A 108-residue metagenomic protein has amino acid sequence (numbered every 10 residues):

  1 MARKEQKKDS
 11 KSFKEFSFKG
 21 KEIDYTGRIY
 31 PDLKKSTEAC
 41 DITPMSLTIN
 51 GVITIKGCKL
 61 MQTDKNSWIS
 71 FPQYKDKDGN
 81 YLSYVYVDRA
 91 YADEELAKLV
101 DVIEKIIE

Functional and structural regions predicted by a protein language model:
A2-E108: Single-stranded nucleic acid-binding surfaces, predominantly the OB-fold ssDNA-binding core
